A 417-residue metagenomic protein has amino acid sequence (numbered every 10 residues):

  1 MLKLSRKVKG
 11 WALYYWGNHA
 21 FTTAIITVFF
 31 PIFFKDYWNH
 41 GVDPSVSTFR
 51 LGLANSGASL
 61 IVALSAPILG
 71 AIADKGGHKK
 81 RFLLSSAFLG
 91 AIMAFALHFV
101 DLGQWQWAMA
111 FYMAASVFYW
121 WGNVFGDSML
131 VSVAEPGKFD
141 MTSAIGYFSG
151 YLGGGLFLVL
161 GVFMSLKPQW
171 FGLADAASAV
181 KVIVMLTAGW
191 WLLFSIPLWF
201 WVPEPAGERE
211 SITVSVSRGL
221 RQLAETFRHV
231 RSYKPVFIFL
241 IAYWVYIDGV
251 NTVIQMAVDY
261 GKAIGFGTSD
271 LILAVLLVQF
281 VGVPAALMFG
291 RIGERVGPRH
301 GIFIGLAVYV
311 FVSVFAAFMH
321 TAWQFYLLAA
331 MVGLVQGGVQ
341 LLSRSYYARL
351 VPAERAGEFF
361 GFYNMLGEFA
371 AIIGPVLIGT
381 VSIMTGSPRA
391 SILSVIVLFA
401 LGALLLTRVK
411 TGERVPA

Functional and structural regions predicted by a protein language model:
M1-K9, P203-L240: Juxtamembrane intracellular "pre-TM" segments in multi-pass secondary transporters
L2-S59, P235-A274: Helix-loop boundary and gating motifs at the non-cytosolic
P44-S45, M164-G189, T380-F399: A membrane-interface helix-boundary motif in multi-pass transporters
L64-H78, P284-P298, S382: Helix-to-loop junctions at the C-terminal end of transmembrane segments in multipass secondary transporters
R81-A96, H300-F315: Structural signature of the two symmetry-related core transmembrane helices
M93, Q104-G122, Q324-G338: Hydrophobic core of transmembrane alpha-helices in multi-pass small-molecule transporters, especially MFS/SLC-type
F99, W190-W201, L393-A417: Multi-pass alpha-helical transporter architecture, strongest for 12-TM Major Facilitator/SLC carriers used
S143-S165, N364-G374: Glycine-rich segments within core transmembrane alpha-helices of 12-TM secondary carriers
